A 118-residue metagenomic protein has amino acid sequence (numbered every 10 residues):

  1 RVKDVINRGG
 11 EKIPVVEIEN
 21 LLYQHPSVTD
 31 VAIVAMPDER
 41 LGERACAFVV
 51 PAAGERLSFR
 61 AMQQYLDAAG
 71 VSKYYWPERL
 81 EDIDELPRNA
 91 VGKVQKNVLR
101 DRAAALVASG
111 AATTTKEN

Functional and structural regions predicted by a protein language model:
R1-Y75, D84-E85, G92-D101: AMP-binding/adenylate-forming catalytic core of the ANL superfamily
D101-N118: Acidic/polar alpha-helix N-cap and adjacent early helical turns within long charge-rich amphipathic helices/linkers
